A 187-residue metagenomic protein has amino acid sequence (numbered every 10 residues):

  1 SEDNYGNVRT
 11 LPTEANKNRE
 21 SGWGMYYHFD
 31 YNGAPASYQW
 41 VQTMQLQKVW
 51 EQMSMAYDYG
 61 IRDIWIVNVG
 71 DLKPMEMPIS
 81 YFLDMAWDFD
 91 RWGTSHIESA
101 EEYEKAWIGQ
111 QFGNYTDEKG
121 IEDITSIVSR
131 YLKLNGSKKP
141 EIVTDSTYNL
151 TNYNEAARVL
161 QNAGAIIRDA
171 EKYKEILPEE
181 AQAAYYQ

Functional and structural regions predicted by a protein language model:
S1-F89, A100, E104: Catalytic-core regions of glycoside hydrolase
G33-Q47, W92-T94, G109-G113, T147-L150 (+1 more regions): The substrate-binding groove and active-site-proximal loops of carbohydrate-active enzymes, especially glycoside
S95, S99: Conserved acidic
Y103-Q187: C-terminal non-catalytic alpha-helical accessory regions
